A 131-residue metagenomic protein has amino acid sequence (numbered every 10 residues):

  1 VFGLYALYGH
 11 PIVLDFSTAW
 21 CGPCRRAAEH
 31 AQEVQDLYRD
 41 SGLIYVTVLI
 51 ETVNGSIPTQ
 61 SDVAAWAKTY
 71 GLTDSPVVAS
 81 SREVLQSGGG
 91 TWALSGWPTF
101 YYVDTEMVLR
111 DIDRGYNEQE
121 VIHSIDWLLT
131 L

Functional and structural regions predicted by a protein language model:
V1-I12, D36-Y38: A short beta-strand-turn-helix
Y8, F16-E33: Conserved redox-active cysteine motifs that mediate thiol-disulfide chemistry, especially di-cysteine Cys-X(1-2)-Cys
H10-I12, F16-W20, T52, G96: Short pre-active-site segment immediately N-terminal to redox-active cysteine/selenocysteine motifs in thiol-based
I12, G42-V46: A fold-wide structural signal in alpha/beta-hydrolase
T18-P23, I50-G55, S81-L85, L109 (+1 more regions): Solvent-exposed loop/turn segments at secondary-structure junctions within structured extracellular/periplasmic domains
R26, E33-D40, K68-L72, T105-V108 (+1 more regions): Sec-exported extracytoplasmic/periplasmic mature domains
V46, S61-T105: Short, internal strand/loop/helix patches that form the active-site neighborhood or redox-interaction surface
G96-L131: Thiol-/selenol-based redox modules, centered on thioredoxin-like and closely related oxidoreductase domains
